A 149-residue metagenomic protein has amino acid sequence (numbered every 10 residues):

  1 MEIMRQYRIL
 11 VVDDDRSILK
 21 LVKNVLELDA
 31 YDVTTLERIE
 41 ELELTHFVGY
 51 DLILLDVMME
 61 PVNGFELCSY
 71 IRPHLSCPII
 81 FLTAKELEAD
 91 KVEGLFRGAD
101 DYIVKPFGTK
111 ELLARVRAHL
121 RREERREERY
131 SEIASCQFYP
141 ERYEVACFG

Functional and structural regions predicted by a protein language model:
R5-Q6, G49-D51, H74-I79: His-Asp phosphorelay/catalytic-motif detector in bacterial-type signaling
Y7-R8, A118-G149: Short, Lys/Arg-enriched segments at the junction into DNA-binding effector domains of transcriptional regulators
D13, D56, T83: Active-site residues of response regulator receiver
R16-T34: Two-component/phosphorelay signaling modules centered on CheY-like receiver
L19, L55, M59-E60, L87 (+1 more regions): The feature encodes the CheY-like receiver
T35-L52: Acidic, metal-coordinating helix/loop segments flanking the phosphotransfer/catalytic sites of two-component signaling
S69, P73, P78-E132: Basic, amphipathic DNA-recognition helix from helix-turn-helix-like DNA-binding domains
